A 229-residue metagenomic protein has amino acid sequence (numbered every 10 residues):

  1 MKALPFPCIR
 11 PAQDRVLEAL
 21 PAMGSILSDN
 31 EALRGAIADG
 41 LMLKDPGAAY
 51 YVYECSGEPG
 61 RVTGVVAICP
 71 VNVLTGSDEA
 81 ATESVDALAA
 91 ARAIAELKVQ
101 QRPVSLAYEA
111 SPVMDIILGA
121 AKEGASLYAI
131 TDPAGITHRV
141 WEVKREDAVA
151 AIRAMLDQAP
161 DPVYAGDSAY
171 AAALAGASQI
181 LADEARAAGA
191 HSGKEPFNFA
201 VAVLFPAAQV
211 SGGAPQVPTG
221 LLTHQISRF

Functional and structural regions predicted by a protein language model:
M1-A165, A169-F229: Surface-exposed, charge/polar-rich loops and edge strands
